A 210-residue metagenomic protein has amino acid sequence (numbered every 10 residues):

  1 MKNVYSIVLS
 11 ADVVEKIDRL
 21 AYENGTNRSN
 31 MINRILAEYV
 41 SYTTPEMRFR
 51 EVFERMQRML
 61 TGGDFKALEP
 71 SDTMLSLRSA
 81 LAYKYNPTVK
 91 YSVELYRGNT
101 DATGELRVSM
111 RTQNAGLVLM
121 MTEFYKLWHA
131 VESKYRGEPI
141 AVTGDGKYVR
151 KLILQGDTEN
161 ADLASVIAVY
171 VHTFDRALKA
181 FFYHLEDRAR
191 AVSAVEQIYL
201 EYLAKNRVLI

Functional and structural regions predicted by a protein language model:
M1-A11: Short Lys/Arg-rich basic patches
A21: The alpha-helix within a helix-turn-helix
N24-R48: Short, basic amphipathic alpha-helical segments that act as recognition/interaction helices in nucleic-acid-binding
S41-D72: Short, positively charged interaction helices/loops
L68-F124: Amphipathic, interaction-prone secondary-structure segments
R111-I210: Charged, low-complexity intrinsically disordered regulatory/assembly segments
